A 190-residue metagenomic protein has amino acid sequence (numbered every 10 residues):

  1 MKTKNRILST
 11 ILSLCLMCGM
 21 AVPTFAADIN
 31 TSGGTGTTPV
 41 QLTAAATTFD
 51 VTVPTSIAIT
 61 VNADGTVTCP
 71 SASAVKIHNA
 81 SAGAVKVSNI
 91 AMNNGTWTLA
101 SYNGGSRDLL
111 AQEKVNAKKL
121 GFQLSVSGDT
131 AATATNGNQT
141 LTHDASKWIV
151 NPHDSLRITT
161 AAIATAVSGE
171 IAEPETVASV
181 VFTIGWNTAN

Functional and structural regions predicted by a protein language model:
K2-A26: Sec-dependent N-terminal signal peptides of Gram-positive bacterial secreted proteins and lipoproteins
K2-K4, Q112, N116-A117, S155: Intrinsically disordered, low-complexity sequence elements enriched in Ser/Thr/Gly/Pro
P23-G83, V167-N190: Short, polar/proline-rich extracytoplasmic segments that appear immediately after membrane translocation
A27-G34, A58-Q139: Surface-exposed interaction patch
I29, T68, A131-S179, T188-N190: Exposed beta-sheet edge/beta-hairpin loop segments within beta-rich domains
T55-A58, I90-G95, R157-T165: Generic short beta-strand segments
